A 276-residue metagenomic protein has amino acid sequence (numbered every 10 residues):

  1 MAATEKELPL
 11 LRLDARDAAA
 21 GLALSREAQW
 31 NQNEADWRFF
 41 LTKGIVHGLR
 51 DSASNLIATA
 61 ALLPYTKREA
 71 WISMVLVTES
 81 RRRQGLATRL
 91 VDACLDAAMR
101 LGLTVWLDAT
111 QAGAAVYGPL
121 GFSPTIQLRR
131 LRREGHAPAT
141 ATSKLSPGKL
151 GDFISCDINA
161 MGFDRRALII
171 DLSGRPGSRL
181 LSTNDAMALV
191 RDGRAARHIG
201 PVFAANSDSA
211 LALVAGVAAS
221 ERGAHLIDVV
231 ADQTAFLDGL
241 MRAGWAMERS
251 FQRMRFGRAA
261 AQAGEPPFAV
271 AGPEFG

Functional and structural regions predicted by a protein language model:
E7-A20, A141-D152: A short beta-loop-alpha structural element at the N-terminal edge of CoA-dependent acyl/N-acetyltransferase catalytic
A15-T78, D164-A205: A conserved beta-strand-loop-helix scaffold within acyl/acetyltransferase catalytic domains
V77, R83-D96, S207-A219: Conserved acetyl-CoA-binding loop-helix of GNAT-fold acetyltransferases
A98-T110, E221-A231: Conserved GNAT acetyl-CoA-binding A-motif
A109, A115, L120-A139, F203 (+1 more regions): Active-site/acyl-donor-binding loops of N-acyltransferases
L120-H198: Amide-forming acyltransferase catalytic core, primarily the GNAT-like/NAT-type and related acyltransferase folds
D185-M241: Glycine/small-residue-rich hydrophobic helix-like segments
